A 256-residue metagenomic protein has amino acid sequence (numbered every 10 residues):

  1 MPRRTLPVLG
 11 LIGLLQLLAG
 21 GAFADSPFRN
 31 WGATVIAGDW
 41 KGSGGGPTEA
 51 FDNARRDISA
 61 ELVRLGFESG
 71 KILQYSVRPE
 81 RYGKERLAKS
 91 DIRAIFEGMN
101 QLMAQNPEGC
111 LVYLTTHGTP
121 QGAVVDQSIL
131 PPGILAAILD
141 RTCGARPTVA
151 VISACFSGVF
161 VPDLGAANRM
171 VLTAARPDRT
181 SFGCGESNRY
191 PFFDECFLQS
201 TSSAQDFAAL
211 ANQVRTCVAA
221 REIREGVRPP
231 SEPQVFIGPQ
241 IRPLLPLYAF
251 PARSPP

Functional and structural regions predicted by a protein language model:
P7-L18: Bacterial N-terminal signal peptides
L17-E108, G183-P191, I237-P256: Boundary/activation segment at the start of structured domains
F28-A33, E68-I72, Q105-L111, C143-V149 (+2 more regions): Loop/turn elements at helix/coil->beta-strand transitions in domains of secreted/extracellular proteins
R29-G44, T116-H117, A175, C196-T201: Cell-envelope and extracellular/periplasmic
D39-S43, R78-Y82, T116-G122, A154-F160 (+2 more regions): Solvent-exposed loop/turn segments at secondary-structure junctions within structured extracellular/periplasmic domains
P47, F51-I58, A88-G98, P131-I138 (+6 more regions): Stable alpha-helical elements in mature extracytoplasmic
A104-G109, L114-G144: A short, glycine/acidic-enriched catalytic loop
V149-G238: Active-site-proximal C-terminal subdomain of hydrolase catalytic domains
